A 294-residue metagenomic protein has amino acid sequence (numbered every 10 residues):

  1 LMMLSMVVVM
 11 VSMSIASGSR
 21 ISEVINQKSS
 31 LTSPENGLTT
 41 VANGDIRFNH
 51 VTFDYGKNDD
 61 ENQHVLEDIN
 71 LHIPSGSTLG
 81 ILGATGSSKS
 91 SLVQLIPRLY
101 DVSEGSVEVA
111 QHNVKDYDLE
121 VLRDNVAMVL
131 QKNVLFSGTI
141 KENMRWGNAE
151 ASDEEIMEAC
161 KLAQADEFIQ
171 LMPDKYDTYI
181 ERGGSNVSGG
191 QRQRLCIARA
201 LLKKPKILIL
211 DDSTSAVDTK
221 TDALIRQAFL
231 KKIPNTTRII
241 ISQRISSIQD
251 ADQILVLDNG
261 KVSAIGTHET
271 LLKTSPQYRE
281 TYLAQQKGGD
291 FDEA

Functional and structural regions predicted by a protein language model:
L1-V24: Cytosolic ends of transmembrane helices, especially the final helix of ABC transmembrane type-1 domains
S5-M6, S33, S90, V107: Residue-level detector of alpha-helix boundaries and kinks
V11, K28-L31: Signal-transduction coiled-coil helices of two-component systems
E23, S30, R145: Conserved E/DxxT/N motif and adjacent residues on the DHp alpha2 helix of HisKA-family sensor histidine kinases
S30-V41: Pre-NBD coupling/linker segments of ABC/ABC-like ATPases
T39-A294: ABC-type nucleotide-binding domain
